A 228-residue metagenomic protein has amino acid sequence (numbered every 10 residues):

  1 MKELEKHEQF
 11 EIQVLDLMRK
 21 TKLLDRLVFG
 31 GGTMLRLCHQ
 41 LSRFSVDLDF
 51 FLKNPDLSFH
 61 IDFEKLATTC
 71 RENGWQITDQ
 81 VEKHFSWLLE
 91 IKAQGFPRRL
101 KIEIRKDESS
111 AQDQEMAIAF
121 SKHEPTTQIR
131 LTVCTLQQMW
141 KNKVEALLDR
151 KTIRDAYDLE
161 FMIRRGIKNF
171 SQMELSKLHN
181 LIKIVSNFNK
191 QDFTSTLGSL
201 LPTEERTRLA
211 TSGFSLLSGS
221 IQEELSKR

Functional and structural regions predicted by a protein language model:
M1-L27, C38-L41, K53-R228: Structured mid-to-C-terminal alpha-helical surface segments
F29-T33: Glycine-rich beta-strand-to-loop/alpha-helix junction loops that act as flexible
L35, F50: Short, glycine/acidic-enriched loop or turn micro-motifs at the edges of active sites
